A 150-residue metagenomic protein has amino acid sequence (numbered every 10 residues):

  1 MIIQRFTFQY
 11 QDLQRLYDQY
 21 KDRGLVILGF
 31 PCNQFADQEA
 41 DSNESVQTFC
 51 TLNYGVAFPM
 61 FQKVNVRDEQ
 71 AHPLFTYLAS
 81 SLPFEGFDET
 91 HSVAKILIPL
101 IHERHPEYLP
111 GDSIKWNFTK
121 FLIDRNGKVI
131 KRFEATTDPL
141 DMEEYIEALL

Functional and structural regions predicted by a protein language model:
I3-P31, C50-Y54: Conserved helix-turn-beta segment immediately C-terminal to the redox Cys motif in thioredoxin-like folds
Q4, F35-Q38, D68-Q70, V129-K131 (+1 more regions): Short catalytic/ligand-binding loop motif for oxyanion handling, primarily in non-cytosolic enzymes, centered on
T7-Q9, Q38-D41, E134: Short, solvent-exposed loop/turn segments at secondary-structure boundaries
Y17-Y20, L78-L82, L150: Sec/Tat-exported extracytoplasmic proteins
K21-N43, V56-D68: Thiol-based oxidoreductase modules, predominantly thioredoxin-like and allied folds used for disulfide exchange
F49-T51, G55-T136: Thiol/selenol-based redox catalytic cores and closely related redox-interacting motifs
A135-P139, E144, L150: A short acidic/small-residue loop/turn micro-motif
